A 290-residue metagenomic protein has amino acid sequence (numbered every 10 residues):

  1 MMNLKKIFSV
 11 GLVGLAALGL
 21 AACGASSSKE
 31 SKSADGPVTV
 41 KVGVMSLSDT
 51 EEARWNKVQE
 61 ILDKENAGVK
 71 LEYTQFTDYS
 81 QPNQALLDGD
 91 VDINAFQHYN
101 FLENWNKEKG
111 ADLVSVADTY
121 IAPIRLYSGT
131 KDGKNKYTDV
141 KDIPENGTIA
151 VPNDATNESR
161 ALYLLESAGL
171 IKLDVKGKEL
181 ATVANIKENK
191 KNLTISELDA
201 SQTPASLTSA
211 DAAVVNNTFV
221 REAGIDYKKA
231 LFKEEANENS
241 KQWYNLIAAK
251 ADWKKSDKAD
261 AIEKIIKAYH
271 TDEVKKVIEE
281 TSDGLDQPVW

Functional and structural regions predicted by a protein language model:
L18-A22: C-terminal motif of bacterial Sec signal peptides marking the signal peptidase cleavage site
G24-S27: Bacterial signal peptide processing site
T39, V44-K70, Q81, A85: Short, polar/charged alpha-helical segment
Y73-Q84, G177-A205: Short helix-initiation/N-cap motifs at beta->coil->alpha
N104-V116, K131, S209, V214 (+1 more regions): Ligand-binding "clamshell"
V116-I171: A conserved helix-loop-strand patch within extracytoplasmic ligand-binding domains of the periplasmic binding
P123-T138, W243-A259: A bilobed periplasmic-binding-protein/Venus flytrap-type ligand-binding module shared by bacterial periplasmic
E158-E166, A268-V289: Periplasmic-binding protein-like
